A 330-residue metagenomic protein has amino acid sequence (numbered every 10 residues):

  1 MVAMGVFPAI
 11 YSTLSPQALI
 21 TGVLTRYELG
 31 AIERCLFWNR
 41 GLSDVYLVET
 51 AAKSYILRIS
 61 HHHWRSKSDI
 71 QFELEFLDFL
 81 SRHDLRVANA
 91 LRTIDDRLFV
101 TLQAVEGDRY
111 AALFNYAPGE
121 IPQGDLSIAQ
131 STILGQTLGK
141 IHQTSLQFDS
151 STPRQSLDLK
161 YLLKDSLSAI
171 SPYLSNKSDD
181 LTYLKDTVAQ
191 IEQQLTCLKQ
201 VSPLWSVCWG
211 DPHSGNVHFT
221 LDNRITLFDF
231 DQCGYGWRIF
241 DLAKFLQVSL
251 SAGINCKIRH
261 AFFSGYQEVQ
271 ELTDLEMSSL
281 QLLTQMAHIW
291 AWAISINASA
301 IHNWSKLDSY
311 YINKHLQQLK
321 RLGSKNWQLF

Functional and structural regions predicted by a protein language model:
M1-I94, L221, W327-L329: Conserved NTP-binding catalytic cores of kinases and kinase-like/nucleotidyltransferase enzymes across multiple kinase
F7, A291-F330: ATP/Mg2+ or Mg2+-diphosphate-binding catalytic cores that bind nucleotide phosphates or diphosphates via glycine-rich
L42-A52, I56-L57, A90, E192-F240: Active-site acidic catalytic loop and adjacent metal/ATP-binding pocket of ATP-dependent phosphoryl transfer enzymes
T50-S150: ATP-binding pocket architecture of kinase catalytic cores
H62, G119, I225, C233-Y235 (+1 more regions): Activation segment
D96, G107, A111-G124, L167-S175 (+1 more regions): A glycine-centered beta->alpha junction motif in the catalytic cores of kinase/phosphotransferase enzymes
G124-D179, W205, Y310: A cross-family kinase active-site recognition segment
I239-E271, M286-N303: Active-site activation/catalytic loop segments of kinase-like enzymes and analogous catalytic loops in related
